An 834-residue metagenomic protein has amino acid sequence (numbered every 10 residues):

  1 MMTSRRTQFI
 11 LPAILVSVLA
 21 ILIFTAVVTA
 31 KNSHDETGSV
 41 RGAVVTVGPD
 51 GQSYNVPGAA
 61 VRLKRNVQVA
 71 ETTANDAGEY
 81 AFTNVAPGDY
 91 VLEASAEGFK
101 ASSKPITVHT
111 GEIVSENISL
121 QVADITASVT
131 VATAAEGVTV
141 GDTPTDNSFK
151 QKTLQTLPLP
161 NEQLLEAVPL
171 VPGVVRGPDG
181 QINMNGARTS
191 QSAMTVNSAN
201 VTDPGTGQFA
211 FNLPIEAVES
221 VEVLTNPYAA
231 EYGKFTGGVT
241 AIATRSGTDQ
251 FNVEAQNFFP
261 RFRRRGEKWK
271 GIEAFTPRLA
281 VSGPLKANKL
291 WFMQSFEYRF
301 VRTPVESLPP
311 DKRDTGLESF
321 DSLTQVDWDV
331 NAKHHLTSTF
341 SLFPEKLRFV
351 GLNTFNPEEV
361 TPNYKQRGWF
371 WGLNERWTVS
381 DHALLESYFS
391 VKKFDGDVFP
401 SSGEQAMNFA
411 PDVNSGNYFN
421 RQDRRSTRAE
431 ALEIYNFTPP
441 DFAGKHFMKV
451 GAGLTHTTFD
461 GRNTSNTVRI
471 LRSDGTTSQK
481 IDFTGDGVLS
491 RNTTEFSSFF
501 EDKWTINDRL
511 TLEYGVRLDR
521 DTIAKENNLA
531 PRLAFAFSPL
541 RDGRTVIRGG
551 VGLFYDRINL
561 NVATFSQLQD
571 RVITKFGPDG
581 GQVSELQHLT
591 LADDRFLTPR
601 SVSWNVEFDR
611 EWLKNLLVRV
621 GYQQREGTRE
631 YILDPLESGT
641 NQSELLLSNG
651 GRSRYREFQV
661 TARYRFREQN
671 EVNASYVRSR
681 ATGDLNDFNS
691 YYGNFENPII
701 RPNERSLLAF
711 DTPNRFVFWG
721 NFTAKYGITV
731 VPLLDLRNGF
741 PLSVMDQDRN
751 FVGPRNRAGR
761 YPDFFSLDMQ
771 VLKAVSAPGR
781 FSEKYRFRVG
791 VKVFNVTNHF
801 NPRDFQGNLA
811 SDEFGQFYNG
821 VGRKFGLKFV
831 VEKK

Functional and structural regions predicted by a protein language model:
A26-K150, T202, P214-E216: Periplasm-facing N-terminal accessory domains of Gram-negative outer-membrane beta-barrel systems
K100, K104-N117, A127-S246, Q256-G266 (+2 more regions): Periplasmic N-terminal accessory/gating domains of Gram-negative outer-membrane beta-barrel systems
R176, A230-G233, G247-N252, K286-L290 (+10 more regions): Short loop/turn motifs that connect adjacent beta-strands in outer-membrane beta-barrel proteins
G271-K346, N363-S387, P531: Transmembrane beta-barrel wall of Gram-negative outer-membrane proteins
E318, H334-F499, E637-E657: Replace "related TpsB outer-membrane translocases also match" with "some related outer-membrane beta-barrels such as
A534-L646, Y655, P762: Solvent-exposed loop/turn elements at secondary-structure boundaries
N615, K725-N750, S766, L772-K834: C-terminal beta-signal and adjacent terminal beta-strands/loops of Gram-negative outer-membrane beta-barrel proteins
R619-M745: Gram-negative outer-membrane beta-barrel transporters
